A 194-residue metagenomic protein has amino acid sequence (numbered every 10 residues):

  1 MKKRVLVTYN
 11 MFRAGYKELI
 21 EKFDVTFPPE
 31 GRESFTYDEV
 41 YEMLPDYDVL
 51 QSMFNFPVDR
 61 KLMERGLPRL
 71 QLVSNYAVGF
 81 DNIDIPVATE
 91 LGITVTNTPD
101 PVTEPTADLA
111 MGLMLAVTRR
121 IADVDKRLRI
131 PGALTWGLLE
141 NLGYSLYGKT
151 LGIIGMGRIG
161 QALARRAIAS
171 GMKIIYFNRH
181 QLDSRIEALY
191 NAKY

Functional and structural regions predicted by a protein language model:
M1-T96: An N-terminal-biased, well-structured beta-alpha scaffold segment characteristic of Rossmann-like dinucleotide-binding
K2-R4, K149-T150, K173: Residues that mark the start of a beta-strand
T8, I153-G155: Conserved N-terminal Rossmann-fold NAD(P)-binding element of oxidoreductases
P28, I154, F177: The conserved SAM/SAH-binding core of class I Rossmann-like methyltransferase domains, concentrating on the hydrophobic
E30-F35, M53-N55, I130-L139, A188-Y194: Short gly/ser/thr-rich secondary-structure transition/capping motifs
V58-K61, H180-Y194: Rossmann-like adenosine-cofactor binding region
L91, P99-T150, A162-R165, Y176-R179 (+1 more regions): Phosphate-binding beta-alpha-beta segment of Rossmann-like dinucleotide-binding domains, i.e., the NAD(P)
I159: Hydrophobic/small residue at the entry helix of a nucleotide-binding pocket
